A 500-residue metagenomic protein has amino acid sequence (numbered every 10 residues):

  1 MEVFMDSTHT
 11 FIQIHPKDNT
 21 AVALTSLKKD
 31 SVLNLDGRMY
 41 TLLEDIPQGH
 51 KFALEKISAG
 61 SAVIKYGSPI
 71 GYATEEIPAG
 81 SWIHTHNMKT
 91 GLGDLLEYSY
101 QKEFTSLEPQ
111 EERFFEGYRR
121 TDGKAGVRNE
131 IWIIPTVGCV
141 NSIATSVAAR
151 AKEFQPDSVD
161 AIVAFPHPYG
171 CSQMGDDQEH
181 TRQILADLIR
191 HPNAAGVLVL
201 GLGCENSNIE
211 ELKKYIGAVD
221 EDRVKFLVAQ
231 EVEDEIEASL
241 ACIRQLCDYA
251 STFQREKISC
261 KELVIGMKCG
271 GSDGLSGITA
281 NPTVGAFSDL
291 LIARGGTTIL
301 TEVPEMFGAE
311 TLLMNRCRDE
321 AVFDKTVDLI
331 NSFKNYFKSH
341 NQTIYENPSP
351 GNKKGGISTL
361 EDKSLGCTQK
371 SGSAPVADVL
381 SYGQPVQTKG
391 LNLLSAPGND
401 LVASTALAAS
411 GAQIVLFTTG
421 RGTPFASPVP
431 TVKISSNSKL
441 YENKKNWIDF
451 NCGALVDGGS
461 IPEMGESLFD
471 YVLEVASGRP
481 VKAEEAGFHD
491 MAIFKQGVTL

Functional and structural regions predicted by a protein language model:
E2-I414, T423-P424, V429-L500: Metallocofactor- and cofactor-centric catalytic cores in central/energy metabolism, strongly enriched
T419: Short secondary-structure boundary segments
